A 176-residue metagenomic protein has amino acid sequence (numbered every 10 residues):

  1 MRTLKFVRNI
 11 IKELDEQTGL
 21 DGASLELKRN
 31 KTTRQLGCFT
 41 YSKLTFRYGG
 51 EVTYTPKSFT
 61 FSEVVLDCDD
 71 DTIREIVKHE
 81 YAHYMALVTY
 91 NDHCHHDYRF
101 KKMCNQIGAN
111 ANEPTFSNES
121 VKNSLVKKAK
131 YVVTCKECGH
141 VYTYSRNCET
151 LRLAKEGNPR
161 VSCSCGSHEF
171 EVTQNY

Functional and structural regions predicted by a protein language model:
M1-E75, Y84-Y176: Active-site-proximal or metal-binding-adjacent scaffold patches in catalytic folds
E80: Walker B catalytic acidic pair
